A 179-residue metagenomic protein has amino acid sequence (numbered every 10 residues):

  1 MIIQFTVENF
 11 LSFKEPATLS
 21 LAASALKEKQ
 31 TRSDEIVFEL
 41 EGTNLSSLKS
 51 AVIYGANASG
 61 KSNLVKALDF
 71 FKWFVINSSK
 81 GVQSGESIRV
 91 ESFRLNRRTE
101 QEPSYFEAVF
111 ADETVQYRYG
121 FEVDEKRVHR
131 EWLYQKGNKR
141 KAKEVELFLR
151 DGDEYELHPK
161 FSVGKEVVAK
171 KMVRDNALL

Functional and structural regions predicted by a protein language model:
I2-F70: Pre-Walker A-like glycine/lysine-rich segment at the N-terminus of P-loop NTPase domains
Q4-E8, S92-N96, Y119, V163-K170: Intrinsically disordered, low-complexity boundary segments flanking structured domains
V7, L11, A108-D112, Q135: Short acidic, glycine-rich loop/turn motifs
E15, S62, W73, Y117 (+1 more regions): Short catalytic/ligand-binding loop motif for oxyanion handling, primarily in non-cytosolic enzymes, centered on
E15-L19, V115-Y119, E146: Short beta-strand segments
L19, F106-A108, E131: Well-ordered beta-strand positions enriched in small/hydrophobic/aromatic, beta-favoring residues
I36-V52, A56, K66-Y119, D124-E125: Conserved P-loop NTP-binding catalytic core
R118-L179: Electropositive, glycine-dotted interaction segments that contact anionic polymers or phosphate-rich ligands
